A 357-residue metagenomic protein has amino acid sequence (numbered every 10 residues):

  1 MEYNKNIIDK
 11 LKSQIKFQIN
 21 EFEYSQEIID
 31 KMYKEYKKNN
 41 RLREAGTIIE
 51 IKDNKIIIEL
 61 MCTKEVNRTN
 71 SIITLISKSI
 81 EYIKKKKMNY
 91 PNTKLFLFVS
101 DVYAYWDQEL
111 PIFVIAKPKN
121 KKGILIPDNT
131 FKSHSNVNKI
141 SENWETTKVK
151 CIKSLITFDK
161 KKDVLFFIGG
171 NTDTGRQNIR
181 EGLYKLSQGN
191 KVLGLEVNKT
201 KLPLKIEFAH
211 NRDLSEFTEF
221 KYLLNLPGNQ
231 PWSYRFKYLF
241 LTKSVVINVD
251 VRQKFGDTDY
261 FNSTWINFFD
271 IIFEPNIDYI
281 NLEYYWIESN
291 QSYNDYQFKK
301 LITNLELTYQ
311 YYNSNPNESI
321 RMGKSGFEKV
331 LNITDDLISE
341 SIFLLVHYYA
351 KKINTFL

Functional and structural regions predicted by a protein language model:
M1-D213: Secretory-pathway glycan-assembly enzymes, especially type II membrane glycosyltransferases that use nucleotide-sugar
R212-L357: Catalytic binding pocket for nucleotide-activated donors in carbohydrate/polymer assembly enzymes
